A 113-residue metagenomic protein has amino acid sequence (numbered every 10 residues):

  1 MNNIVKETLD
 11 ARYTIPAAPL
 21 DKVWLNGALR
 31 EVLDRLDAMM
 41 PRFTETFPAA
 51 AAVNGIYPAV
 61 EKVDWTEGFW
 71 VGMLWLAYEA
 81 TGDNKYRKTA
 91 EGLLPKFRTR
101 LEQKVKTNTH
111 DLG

Functional and structural regions predicted by a protein language model:
M1-G113: Glycan-recognition and catalytic cores of secretory/periplasmic carbohydrate-active enzymes
